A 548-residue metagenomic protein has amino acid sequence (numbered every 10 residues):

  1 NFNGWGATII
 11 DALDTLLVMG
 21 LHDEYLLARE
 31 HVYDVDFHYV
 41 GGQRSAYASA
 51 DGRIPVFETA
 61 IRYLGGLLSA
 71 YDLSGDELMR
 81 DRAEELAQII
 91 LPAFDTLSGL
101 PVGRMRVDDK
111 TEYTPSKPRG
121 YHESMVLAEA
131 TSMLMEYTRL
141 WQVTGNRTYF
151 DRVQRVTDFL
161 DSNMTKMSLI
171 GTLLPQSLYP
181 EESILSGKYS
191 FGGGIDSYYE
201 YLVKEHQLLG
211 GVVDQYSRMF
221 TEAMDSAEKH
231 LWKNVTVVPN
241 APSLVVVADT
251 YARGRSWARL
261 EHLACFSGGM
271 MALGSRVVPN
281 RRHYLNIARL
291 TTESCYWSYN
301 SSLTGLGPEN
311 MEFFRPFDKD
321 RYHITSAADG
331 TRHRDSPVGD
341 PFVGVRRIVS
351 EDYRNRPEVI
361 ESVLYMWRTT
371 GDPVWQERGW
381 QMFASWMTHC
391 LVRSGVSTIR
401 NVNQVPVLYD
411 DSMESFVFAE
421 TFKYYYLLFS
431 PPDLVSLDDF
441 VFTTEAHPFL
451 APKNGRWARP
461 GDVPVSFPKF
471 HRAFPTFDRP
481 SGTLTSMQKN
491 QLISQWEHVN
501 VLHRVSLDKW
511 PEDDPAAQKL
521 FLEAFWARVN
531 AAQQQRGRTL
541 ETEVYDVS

Functional and structural regions predicted by a protein language model:
N1-S548: Glycan-recognition and catalytic cores of secretory/periplasmic carbohydrate-active enzymes
